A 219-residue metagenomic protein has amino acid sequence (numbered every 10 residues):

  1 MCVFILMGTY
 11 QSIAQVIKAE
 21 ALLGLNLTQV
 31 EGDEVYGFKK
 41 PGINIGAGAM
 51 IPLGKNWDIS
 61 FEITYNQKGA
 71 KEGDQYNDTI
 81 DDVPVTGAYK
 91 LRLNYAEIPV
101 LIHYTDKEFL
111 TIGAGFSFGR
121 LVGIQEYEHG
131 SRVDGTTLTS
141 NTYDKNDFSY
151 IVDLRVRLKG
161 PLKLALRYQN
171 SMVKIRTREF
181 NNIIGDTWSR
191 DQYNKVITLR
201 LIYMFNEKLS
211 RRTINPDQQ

Functional and structural regions predicted by a protein language model:
M1-G8: Bacterial N-terminal signal peptides
I13-P52, I202-Q219: Short glycine/proline- and aromatic-enriched beta-strand/turn motifs that initiate or cap beta-hairpins
A21-L25, I43-I51, I63-Y65, I98-D106 (+4 more regions): Residues on the lipid-exposed face of transmembrane beta-strands in outer-membrane beta-barrel proteins
Q29-K39, Q67-L93, L121-I151, V173-N181 (+2 more regions): Extracellular/periplasm-exposed beta-strand and loop segments of Gram-negative cell-envelope proteins, dominated by
N56-I59, F109-I112, V156, G160-L166 (+1 more regions): Repeated loop/turn-to-beta-strand initiation elements of outer-membrane beta-barrel proteins
D78-A114: Helix-adjacent hinge/juxtasegments
L110, G115, G119, A165-S171 (+1 more regions): Membrane-proximal, glycine/serine-rich, low-complexity loop/turn segments characteristic of large bacterial
